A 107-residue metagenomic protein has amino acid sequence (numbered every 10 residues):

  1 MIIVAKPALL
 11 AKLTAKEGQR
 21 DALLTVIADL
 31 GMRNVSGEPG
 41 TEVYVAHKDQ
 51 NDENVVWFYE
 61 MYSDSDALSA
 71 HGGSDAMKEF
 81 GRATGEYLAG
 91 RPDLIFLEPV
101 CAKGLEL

Functional and structural regions predicted by a protein language model:
M1-A5, V45-N54, F80-L107: Glycine-rich beta-strand-turn "strand-cap" elements at beta-sheet edges
M1-V4, A8, L24, S65 (+1 more regions): Generic alpha-helix initiation/capping and coil-helix boundary signal
A5-G37, E42-V45: N-terminal first-folded block
P7-T14, V43-G72, D93: Short, well-ordered beta-strand segments in beta-rich or mixed alpha/beta enzyme and ligand-binding folds
A11-A15, T25-V26, A70, G90 (+2 more regions): Generic detector of low-complexity/intrinsically disordered segments and short hydrophobic N-terminal stretches
D29, R33-E42, M61-I95: An amphipathic, aromatic/His-enriched active-site/gating alpha helix that lines ligand/cofactor pockets
